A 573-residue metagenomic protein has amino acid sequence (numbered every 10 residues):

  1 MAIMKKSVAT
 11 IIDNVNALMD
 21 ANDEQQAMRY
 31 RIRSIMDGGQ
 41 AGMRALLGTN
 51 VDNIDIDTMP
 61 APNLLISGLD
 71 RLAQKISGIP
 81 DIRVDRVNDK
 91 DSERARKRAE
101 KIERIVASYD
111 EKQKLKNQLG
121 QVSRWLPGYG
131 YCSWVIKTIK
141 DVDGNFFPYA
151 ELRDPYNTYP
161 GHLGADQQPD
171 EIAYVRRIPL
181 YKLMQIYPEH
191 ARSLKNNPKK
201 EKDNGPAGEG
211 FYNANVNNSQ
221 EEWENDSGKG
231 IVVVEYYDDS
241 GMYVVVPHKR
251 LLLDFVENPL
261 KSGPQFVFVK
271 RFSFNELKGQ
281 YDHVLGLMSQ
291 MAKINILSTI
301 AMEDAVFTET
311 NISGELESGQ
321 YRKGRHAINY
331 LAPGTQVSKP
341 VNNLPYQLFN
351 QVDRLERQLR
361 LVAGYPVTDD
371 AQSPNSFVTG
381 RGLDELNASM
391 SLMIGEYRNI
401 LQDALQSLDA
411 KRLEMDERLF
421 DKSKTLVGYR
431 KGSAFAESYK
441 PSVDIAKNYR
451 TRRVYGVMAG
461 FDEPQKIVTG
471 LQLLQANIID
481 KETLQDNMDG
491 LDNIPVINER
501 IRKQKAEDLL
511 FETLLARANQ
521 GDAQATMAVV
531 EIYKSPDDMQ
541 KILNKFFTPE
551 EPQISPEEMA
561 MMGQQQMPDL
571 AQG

Functional and structural regions predicted by a protein language model:
M1-A21, T310-G573: C-terminal anchoring/interaction modules
M1-F211, D353, Q372, N387 (+2 more regions): Extended, helix-rich architectural segments
A2-A27, K137-N342, Q358: Structured, contiguous alpha/beta core segments that scaffold functional sites
I3-I12, S34-V51, P60-R71, S92-E93 (+6 more regions): Charged, low-complexity, helix/coiled-coil-prone segments
M19, D23, S77-P80, V106 (+20 more regions): Generic secondary-structure transition motif, activating predominantly at the C-termini of alpha-helices
L64, G68-L69, D81, A95-K140 (+3 more regions): Long, contiguous amphipathic alpha-helices that act as assembly "spine/axial" helices in icosahedral shell and virion
S92-R98, V232-V233, K270, Q320-Y321 (+1 more regions): A broad, low-specificity signal for short, low-complexity segments enriched in glycine/proline and polar/charged
A99-V106, Q118, N204, N275-Q280 (+6 more regions): A generic short-segment signal for beta-strand/edge and adjacent turn/coil regions
